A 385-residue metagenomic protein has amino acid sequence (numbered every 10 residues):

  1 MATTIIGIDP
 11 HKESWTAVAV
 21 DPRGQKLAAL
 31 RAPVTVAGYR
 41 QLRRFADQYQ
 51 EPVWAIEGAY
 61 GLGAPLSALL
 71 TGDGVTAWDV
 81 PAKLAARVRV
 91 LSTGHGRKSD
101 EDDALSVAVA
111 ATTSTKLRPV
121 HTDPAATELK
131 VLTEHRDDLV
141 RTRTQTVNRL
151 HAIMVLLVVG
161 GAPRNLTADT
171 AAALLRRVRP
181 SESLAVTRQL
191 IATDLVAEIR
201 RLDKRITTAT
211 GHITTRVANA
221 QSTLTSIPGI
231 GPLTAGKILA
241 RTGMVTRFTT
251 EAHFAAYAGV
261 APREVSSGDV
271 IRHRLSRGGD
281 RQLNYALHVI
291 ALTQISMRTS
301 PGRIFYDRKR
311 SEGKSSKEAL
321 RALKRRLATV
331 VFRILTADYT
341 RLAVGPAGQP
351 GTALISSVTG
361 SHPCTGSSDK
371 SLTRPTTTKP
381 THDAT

Functional and structural regions predicted by a protein language model:
M1-T385: A detector of single, family-specific signature residues that are central to catalytic or substrate-handling motifs
